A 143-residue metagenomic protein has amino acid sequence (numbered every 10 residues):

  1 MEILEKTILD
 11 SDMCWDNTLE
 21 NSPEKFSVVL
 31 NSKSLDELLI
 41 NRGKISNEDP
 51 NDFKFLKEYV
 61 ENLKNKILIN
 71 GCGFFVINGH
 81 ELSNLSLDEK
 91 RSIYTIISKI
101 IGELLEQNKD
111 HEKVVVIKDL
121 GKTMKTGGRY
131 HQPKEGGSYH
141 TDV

Functional and structural regions predicted by a protein language model:
M1-V143: Fe(II)/2-oxoglutarate oxygenase catalytic core
